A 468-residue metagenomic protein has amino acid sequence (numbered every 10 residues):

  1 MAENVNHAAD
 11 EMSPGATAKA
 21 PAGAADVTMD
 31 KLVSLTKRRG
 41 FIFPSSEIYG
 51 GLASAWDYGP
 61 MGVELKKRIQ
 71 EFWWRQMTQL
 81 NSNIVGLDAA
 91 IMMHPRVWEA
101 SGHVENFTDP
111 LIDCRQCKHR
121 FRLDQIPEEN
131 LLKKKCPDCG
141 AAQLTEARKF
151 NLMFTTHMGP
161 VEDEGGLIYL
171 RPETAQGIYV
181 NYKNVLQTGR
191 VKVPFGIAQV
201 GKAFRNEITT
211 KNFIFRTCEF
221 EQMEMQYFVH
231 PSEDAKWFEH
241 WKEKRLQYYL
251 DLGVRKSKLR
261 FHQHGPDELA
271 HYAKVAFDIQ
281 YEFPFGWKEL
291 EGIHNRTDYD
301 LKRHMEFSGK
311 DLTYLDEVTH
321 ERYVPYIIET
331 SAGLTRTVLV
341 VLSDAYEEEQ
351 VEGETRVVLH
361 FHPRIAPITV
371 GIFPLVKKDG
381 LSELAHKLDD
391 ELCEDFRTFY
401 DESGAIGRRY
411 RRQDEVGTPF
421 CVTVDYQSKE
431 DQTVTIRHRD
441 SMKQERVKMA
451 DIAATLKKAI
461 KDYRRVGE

Functional and structural regions predicted by a protein language model:
M1-E468: NTP/phosphate- and nucleic-acid-binding module
